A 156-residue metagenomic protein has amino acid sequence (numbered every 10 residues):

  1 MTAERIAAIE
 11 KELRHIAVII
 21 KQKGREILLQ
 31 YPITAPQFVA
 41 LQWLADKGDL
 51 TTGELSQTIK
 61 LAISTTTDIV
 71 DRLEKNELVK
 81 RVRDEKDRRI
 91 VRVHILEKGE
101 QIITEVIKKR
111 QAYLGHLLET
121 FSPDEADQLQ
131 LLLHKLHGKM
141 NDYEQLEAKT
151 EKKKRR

Functional and structural regions predicted by a protein language model:
M1, D124-R156: C-terminal regulatory/oligomerization modules of transcriptional regulators
M1-Y31: N-terminal leader segment of winged-helix/HTH proteins
L13-I16, I20-G24, I59, I102 (+2 more regions): Alpha-helical linker/hinge and terminal dimerization helices associated with HTH transcriptional regulators
K21, R72-Q128: Charged, amphipathic alpha-helical coiled-coil/dimerization segments
K23-T65: N-terminal helix-turn-helix DNA-binding core of bacterial DNA-binding proteins
R25, W43, T52, I63 (+5 more regions): Anionic, Ser/Thr-rich low-complexity intrinsically disordered regions
Q42-D46, I107, H134: Short, locally clustered residues in the helix-turn-helix/winged-helix DNA-binding domain
I69-R72, L132: Residues within the DNA-recognition helix of helix-turn-helix
